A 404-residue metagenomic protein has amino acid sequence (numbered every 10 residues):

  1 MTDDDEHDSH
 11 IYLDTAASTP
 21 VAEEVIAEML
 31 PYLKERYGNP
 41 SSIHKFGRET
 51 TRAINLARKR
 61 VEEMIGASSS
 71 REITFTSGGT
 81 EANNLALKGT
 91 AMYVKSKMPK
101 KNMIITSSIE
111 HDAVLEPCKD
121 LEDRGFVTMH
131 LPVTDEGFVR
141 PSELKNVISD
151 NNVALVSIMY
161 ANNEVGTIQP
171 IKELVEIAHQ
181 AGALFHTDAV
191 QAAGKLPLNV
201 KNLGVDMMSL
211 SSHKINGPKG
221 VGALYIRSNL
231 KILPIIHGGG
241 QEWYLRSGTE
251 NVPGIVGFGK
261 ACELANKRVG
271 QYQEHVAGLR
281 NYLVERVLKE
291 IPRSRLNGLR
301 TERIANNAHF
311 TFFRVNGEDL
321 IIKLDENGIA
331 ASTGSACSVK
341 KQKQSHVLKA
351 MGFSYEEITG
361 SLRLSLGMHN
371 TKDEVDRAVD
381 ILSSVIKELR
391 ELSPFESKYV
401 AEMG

Functional and structural regions predicted by a protein language model:
M1-G404: Pyridoxal 5′-phosphate
